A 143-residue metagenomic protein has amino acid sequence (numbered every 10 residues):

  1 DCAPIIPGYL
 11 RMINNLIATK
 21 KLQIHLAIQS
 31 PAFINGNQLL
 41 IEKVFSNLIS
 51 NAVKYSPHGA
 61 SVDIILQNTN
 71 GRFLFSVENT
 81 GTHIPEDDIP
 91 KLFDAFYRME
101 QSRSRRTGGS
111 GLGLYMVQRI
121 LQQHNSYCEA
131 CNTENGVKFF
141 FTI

Functional and structural regions predicted by a protein language model:
A18, Q23-A32: Conserved catalytic submotifs in the C-terminal HATPase_c
A52-V53: Short helix-loop "hinge" at the ATP-lid/N-box region of the Bergerat-fold HATPase_c
G59-G71: Short beta-strand/loop element within the Bergerat-fold HATPase_c
N79: Acidic ATP/Mg2+-coordinating residue in the GHKL
I84-R98: Short conserved segment of the HATPase_c
G108, G113, V117: Short alpha-helical Gxxx[C/S/T] motif in the catalytic ATP-binding
N125-Y127: Conserved glycine-rich
